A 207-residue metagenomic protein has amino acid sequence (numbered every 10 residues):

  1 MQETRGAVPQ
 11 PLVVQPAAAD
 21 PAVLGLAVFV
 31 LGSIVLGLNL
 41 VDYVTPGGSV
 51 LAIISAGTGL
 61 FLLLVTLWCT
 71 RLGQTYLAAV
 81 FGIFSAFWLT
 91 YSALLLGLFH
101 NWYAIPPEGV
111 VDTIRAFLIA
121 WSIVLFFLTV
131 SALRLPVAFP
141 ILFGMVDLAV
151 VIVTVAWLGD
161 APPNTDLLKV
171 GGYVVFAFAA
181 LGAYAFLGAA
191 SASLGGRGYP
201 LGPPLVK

Functional and structural regions predicted by a protein language model:
M1-T75: N-terminal topogenic module of multi-pass integral membrane proteins
V13-D20, T45-S49, R71-T75, I105-D112 (+2 more regions): Juxtamembrane loop-transmembrane helix junctions in multi-pass integral membrane proteins, especially the extracellular
G25-V35, A52-L64, L77-L95, D112-F127 (+1 more regions): Mid-membrane cores of alpha-helical transmembrane segments in multi-pass membrane proteins, especially transporters
L36-N39, W68, L128-S131, V153-W157: Membrane-embedded alpha-helices of multi-pass membrane proteins, especially ion channels and transporters
L62-L72, F127-R134, A189: C-terminal ends of transmembrane helices
L94-I105: Transmembrane alpha-helix boundary signature
I114-F127, V137-D160, L167-G188: Alpha-helical membrane segments in multi-pass integral membrane proteins
G196-K207: Short, highly charged, low-complexity non-transmembrane loops/tails of multi-pass membrane proteins
